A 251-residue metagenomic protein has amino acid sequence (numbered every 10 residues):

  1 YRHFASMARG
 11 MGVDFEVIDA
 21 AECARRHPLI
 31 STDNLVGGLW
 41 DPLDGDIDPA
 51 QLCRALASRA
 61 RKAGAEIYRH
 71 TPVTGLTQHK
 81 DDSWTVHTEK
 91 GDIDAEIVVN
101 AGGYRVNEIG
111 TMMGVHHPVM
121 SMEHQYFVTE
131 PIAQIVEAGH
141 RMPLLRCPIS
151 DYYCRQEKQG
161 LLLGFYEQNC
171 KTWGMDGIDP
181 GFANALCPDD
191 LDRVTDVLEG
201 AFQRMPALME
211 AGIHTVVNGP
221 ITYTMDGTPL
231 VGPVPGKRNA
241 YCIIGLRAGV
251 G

Functional and structural regions predicted by a protein language model:
Y1-R26, I149-C154, Q159-G160, P188: Dinucleotide-binding Rossmann-like beta1-alpha1 core, especially the glycine-rich loop that anchors the ADP
A5, R9, E16-I18, I30-S31 (+1 more regions): Rossmann-like NAD(P)H-binding beta-loop-alpha module
D19, R69-T71, T215: Short loop/edge segments at beta-strand edges and connector loops that shape dinucleotide/nucleotide cofactor-binding
H27-L35, T77-T85, Y223-G227, K237: A short, glycine/Asx- and small/polar-enriched loop/turn that sits immediately N-terminal to a beta-strand
G38-I97, R105: Helical element adjacent to the flavin cofactor pocket in flavoenzyme catalytic cores
G38-R59, G103-R105, L186-G200, G245-G251: Mid-domain beta-loop-alpha active-site segment that forms a flexible, acidic cofactor/metal-binding surface
L76-P188, D196-M209: Flavin-dependent oxidoreductases
I149, K158, P180, N184-G251: C-terminal catalytic lobe of FAD-dependent flavoproteins
